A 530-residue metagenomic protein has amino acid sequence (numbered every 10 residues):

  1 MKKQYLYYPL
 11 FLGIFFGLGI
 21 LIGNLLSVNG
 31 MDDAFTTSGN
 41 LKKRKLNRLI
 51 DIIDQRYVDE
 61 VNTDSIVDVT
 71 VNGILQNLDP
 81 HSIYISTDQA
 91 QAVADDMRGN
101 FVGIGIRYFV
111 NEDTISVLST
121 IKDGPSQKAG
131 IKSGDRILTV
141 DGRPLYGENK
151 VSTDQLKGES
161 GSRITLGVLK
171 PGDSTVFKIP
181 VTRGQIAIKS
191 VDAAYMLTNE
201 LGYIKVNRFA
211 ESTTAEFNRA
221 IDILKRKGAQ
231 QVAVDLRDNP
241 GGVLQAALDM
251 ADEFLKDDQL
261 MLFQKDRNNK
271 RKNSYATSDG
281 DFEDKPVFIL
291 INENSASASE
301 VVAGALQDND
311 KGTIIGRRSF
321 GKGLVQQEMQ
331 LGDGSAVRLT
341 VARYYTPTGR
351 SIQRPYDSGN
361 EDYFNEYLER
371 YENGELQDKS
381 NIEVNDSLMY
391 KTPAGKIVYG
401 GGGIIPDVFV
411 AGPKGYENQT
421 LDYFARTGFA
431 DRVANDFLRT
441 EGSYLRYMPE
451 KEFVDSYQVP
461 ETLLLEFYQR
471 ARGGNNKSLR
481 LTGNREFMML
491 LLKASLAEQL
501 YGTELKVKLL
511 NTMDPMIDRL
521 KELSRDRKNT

Functional and structural regions predicted by a protein language model:
M1-Y5: Positively charged n-region of N-terminal signal peptides that target proteins for export
Y8-N24: Hydrophobic membrane-insertion alpha-helices, especially the h-region of bacterial N-terminal signal peptides
N29-K42, L46, I50, D54 (+6 more regions): Cleft-lining beta-strand/loop regions that shape enzyme active-site pockets
Q55-S116, G161-T165, L169-A193, L510-K521 (+1 more regions): Extended, small/polar residue-biased N-terminal targeting/export presequences and adjacent propeptide/linker tracts
A298, D310, R317, G321-L388: Polar, glycine-rich mid-to-C-terminal structural blocks that act as macromolecule-binding/assembly scaffolds
S351-I352, Y356-T530: Conserved functional hotspot residues or short segments at active or partner-binding sites across diverse domains
